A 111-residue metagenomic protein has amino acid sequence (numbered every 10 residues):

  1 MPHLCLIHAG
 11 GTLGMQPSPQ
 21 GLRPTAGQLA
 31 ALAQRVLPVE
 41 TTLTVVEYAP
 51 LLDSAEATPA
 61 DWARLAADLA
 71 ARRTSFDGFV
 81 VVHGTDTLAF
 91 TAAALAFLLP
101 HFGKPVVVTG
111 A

Functional and structural regions predicted by a protein language model:
M1-A111: Active-site histidine-anchored catalytic micro-motif
